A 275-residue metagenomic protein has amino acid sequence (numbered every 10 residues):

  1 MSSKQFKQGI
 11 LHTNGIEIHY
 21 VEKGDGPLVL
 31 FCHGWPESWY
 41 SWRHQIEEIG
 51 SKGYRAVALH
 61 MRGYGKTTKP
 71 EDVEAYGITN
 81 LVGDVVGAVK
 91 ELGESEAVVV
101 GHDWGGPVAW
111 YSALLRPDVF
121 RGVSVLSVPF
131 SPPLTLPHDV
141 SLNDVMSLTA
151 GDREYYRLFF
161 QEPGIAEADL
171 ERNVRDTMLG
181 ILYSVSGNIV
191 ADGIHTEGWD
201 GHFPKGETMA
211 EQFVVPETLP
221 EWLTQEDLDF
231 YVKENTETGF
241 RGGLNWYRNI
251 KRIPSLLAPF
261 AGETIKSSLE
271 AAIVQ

Functional and structural regions predicted by a protein language model:
S2-Q5, E17-I18, Y64-V100, W104-Q275: Flexible "cap/lid" subdomain of the alpha/beta-hydrolase fold that forms the substrate-access gate
K7-T13: Short acidic-hydrophobic surface loop/beta-edge motif
I10, L28-V29, V98: Residue-level marker of motif borders
I16, V21-K69, A88, H102: Conserved HGGG/HGGXW glycine-rich cap/lid loop of the alpha/beta-hydrolase fold
